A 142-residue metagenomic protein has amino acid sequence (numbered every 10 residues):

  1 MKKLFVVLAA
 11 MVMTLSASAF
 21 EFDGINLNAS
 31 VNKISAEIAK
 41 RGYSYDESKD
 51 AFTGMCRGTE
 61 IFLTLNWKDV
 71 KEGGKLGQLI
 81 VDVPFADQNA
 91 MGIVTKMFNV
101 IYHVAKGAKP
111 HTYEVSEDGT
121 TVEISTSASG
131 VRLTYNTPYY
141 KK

Functional and structural regions predicted by a protein language model:
K2-L8: Sec-dependent signal peptide recognition, specifically the positively charged N-region followed immediately by
T14-S16: N-terminal signal peptide c-region/cleavage motif recognized by signal peptidases
S18-K71, D82: N-terminal leader/targeting segments
F20, I61-E114: Long, charged/polar, surface-exposed segments that mediate recognition or autoinhibition
S30, P84-A86, N136-P138: Solvent-exposed coil/turn segments that connect beta secondary-structure elements in extracytoplasmic/periplasmic
K49-A51, G73-L76, P110-T112, A128-R132: A generic structural signal for beta-strand entry/edge sites
E114-N136: Short, exposed beta-strand-loop hairpins at the edges of beta-sheets in extracellular/periplasmic proteins
Y140-K142: Short, solvent-exposed mixed-charge patches
